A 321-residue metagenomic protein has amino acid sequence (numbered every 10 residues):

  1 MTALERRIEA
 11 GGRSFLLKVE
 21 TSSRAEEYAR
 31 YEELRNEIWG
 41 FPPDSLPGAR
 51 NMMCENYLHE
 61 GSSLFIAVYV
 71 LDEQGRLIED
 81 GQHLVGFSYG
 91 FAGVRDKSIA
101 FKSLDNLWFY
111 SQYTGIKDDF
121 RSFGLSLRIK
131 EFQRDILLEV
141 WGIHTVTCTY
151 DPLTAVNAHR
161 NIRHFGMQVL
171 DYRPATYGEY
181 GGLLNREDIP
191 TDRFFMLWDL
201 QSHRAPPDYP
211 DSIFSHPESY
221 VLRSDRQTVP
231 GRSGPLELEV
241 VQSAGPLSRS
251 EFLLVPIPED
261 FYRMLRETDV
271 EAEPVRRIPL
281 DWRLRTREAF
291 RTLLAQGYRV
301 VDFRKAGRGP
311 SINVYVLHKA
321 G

Functional and structural regions predicted by a protein language model:
M1-R7, T21, L170, P174-G321: Intrinsically disordered, low-complexity, positively biased terminal segments
S14-D118, D151-P152, V301-A306: A conserved beta-strand-loop-helix scaffold within acyl/acetyltransferase catalytic domains
S63, F87, T145, T191-F195: Extracellular structured ligand-interaction cores
G115, Y150-P152, N161, W198-L200: Short, structured patches in soluble enzyme cores that scaffold and shape functional sites
I116-L138, I278, W282-R285: Conserved acetyl-CoA-binding loop-helix of GNAT-fold acetyltransferases
L137-P152: Conserved GNAT acetyl-CoA-binding A-motif
L138-E139, R163, R291-L294: Non-catalytic positions within long, well-ordered alpha-helices that form the structural scaffold/packing of enzyme
N161-Y172: Conserved acetyl-CoA-binding loop of GNAT-fold acetyltransferases
